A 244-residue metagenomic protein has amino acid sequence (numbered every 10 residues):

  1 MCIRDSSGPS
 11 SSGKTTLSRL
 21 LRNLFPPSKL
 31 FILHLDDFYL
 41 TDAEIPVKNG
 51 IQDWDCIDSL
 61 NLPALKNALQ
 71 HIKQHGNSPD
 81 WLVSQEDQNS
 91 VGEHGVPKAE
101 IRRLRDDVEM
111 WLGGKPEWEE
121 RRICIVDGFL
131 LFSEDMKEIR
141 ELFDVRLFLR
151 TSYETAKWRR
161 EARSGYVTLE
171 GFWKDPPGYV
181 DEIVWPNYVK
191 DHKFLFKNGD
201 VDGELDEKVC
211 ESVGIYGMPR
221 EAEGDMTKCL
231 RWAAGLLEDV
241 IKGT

Functional and structural regions predicted by a protein language model:
M1-D5: Conserved small/polar residues in nucleotide/adenosyl-binding loops
S10: The conserved Walker
K14: Conserved lysine of the Walker
L17: Hydrophobic positions on the alpha1 helix immediately C-terminal to the Walker A/P-loop
N23-I32: Post-Walker A helix-loop "phosphate-sensing" segment adjacent to the P-loop in P-loop NTPases
F31, L40-E100: Conserved nucleotide-sensing/catalytic segment adjacent to the nucleotide-binding pocket in NTP-handling enzymes
R103-V167: ATP-dependent NMP and nucleoside kinases share a basic, alpha-helical "lid"
W118, A162, E182-T244: NTP-dependent small-molecule kinase module
